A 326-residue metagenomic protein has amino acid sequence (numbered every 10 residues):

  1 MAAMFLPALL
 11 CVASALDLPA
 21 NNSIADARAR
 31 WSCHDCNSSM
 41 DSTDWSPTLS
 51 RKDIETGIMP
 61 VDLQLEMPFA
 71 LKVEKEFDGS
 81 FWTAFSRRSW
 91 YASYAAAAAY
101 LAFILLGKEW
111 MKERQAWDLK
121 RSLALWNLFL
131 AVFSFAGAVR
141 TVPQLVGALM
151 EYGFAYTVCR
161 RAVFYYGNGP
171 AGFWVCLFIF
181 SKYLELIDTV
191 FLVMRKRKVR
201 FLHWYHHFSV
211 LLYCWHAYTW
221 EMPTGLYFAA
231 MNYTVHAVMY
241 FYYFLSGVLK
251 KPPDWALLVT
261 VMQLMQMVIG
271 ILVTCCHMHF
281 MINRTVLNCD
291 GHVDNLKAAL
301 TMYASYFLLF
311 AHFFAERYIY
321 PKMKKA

Functional and structural regions predicted by a protein language model:
A2-A229, S246, K250-Q263, I269-A326: Membrane-helix and juxtamembrane interface regions of eukaryotic multi-pass membrane proteins
A230-T234, V238, Y243: A contiguous pocket-lining binding segment that forms or flanks enzyme active sites
